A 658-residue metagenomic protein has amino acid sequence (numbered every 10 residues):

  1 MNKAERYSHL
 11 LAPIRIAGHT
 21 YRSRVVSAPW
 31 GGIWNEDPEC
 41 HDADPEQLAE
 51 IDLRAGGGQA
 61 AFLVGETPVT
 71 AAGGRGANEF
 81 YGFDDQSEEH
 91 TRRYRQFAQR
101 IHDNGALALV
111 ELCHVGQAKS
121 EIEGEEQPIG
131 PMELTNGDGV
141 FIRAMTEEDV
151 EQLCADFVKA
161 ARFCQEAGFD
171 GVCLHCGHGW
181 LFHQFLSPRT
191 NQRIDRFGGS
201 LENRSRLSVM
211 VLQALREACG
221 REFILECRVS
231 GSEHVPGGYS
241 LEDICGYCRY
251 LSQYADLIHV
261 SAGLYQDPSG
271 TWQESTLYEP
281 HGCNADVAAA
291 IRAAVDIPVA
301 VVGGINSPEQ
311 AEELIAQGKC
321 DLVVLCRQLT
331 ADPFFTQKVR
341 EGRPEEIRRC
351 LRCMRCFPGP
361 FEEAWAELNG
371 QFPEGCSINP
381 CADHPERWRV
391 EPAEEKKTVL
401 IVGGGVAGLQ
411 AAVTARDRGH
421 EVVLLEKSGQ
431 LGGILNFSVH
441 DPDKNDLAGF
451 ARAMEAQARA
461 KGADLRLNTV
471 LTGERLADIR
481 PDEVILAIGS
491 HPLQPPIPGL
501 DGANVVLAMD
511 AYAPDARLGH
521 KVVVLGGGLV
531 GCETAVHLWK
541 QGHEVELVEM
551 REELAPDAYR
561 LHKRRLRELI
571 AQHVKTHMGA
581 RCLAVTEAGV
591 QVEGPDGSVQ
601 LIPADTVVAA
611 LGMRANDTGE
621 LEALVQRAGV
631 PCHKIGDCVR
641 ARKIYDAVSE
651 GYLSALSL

Functional and structural regions predicted by a protein language model:
M1-V402, V406, Q410-D417, V422 (+4 more regions): Flavin-dependent oxidoreductase catalytic cores
T271-L277, D321, L435-D443, M550-A555 (+1 more regions): Short beta-alpha connecting loops at secondary-structure transitions that line or flank enzyme active sites
I305-N306, L471, A580, V639: Short beta->alpha linker loops
K319, A458-L465, D501-N504, I570-K575 (+1 more regions): A short helix-to-beta-strand connector/capping loop
A393-L425, L431, R466-R480, I488-N504 (+3 more regions): Rossmann-like dinucleotide/flavin-binding elements
E421-K461, A513, H537-R581: Rossmann-like dinucleotide-binding cores of NAD(P)H-dependent redox enzymes
